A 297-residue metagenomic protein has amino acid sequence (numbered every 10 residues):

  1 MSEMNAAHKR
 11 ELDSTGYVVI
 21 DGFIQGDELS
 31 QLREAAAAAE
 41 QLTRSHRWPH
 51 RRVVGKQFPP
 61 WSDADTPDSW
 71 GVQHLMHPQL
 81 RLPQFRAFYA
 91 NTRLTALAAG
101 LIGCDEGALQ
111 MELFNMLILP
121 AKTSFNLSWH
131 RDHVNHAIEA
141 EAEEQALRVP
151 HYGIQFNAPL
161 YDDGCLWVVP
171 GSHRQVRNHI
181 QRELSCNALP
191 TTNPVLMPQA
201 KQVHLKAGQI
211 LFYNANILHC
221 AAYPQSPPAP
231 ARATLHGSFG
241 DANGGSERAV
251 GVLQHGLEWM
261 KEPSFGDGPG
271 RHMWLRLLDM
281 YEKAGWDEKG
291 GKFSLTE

Functional and structural regions predicted by a protein language model:
M1-S14, D21-I138: Non-heme Fe(II)-dependent double-stranded beta-helix
R10, L147-A222: Double-stranded beta-helix
D13, R81, E112-F114, Y152-I154 (+2 more regions): Residues that flank catalytic or metal-binding motifs in active/ligand-binding sites
I24-G26, M116-L119, T123, V134 (+4 more regions): Short, solvent-exposed loop/turn segments at secondary-structure junctions
D27-E28, D105, H204-Q209, N243: A short, structured loop/turn motif at beta-sheet edges
Q31, R177-Q181, W259: A short, polar/proline- and glycine-enriched secondary-structure boundary/capping micro-motif
H133-Q145, A188-T191: Active-site glycine-rich loop that binds ribose-phosphate moieties when present
F212, I217-E297: Non-heme Fe(II)/2-oxoglutarate
